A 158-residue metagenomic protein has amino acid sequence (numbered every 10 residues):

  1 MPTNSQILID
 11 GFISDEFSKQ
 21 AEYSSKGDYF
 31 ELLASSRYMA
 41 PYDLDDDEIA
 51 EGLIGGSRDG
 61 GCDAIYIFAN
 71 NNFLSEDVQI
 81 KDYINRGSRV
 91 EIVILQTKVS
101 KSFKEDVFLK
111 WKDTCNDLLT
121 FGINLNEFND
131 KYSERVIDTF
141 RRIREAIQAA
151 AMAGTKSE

Functional and structural regions predicted by a protein language model:
M1-E158: Mixed-charge (Asp/Glu-Lys/Arg
